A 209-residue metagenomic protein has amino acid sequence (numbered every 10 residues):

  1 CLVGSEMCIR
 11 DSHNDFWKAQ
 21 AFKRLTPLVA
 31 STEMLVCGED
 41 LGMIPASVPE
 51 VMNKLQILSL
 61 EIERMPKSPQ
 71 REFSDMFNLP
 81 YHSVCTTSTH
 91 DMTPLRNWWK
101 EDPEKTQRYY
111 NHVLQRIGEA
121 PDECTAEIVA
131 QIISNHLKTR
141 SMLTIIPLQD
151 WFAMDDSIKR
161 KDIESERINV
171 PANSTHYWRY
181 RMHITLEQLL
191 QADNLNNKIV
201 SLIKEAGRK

Functional and structural regions predicted by a protein language model:
C1, P27, N135, S201-E205: Residue-level signal for well-ordered alpha-helical scaffold segments within enzymatic catalytic domains
C1-G4, C8-I9: Single conserved hydrophobic/aromatic residue that forms the stacking wall/gate of nucleotide- or nucleobase-binding
V3, P80, D91, W99 (+2 more regions): Generic, ordered loop/turn and secondary-structure boundary motif
D11-W17: Solvent-exposed loop/turn elements at secondary-structure boundaries
W17-L35, E39-K159: Conserved alpha/beta catalytic core and glycan-binding cleft of carbohydrate-active enzymes
A153-L189: Low-complexity, glycine/alanine/valine/leucine- and proline-rich hydrophobic stretches
P171-N173, E187-K209: C-terminal accessory segments of extracellular proteins
